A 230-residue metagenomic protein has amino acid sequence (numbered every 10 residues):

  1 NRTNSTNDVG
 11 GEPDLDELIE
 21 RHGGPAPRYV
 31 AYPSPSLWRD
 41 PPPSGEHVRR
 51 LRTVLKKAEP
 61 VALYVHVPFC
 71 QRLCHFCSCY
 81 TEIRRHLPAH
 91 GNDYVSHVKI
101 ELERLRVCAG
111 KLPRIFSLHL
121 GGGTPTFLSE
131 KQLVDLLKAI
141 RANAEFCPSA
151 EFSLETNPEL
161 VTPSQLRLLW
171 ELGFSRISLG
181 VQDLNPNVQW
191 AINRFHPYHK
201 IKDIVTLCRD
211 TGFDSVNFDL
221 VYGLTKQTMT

Functional and structural regions predicted by a protein language model:
N1-A62: Flexible, acidic/Gly-rich N-terminal and inter-domain linker regions that tether and position cofactor-handling modules
V54-K57, P68, L112, F146: Short, flexible hinge/linker loops that cap or flank conserved catalytic cores
A58, Y64, R209-T211: Alpha-helical hydrophobic/aromatic positions enriched in membrane-embedded helices and signal peptides
E59-P60, Q71, I115: A structure-centric signal for secondary-structure junctions around beta-strands
A62, H75, F152: Divalent metal-dependent hydrolysis catalytic cores, especially in the metallo-beta-lactamase
L63-V65, L179: Short beta-strand motif preference
V65-T81: Local cysteine-cluster metal-coordination motifs and their immediate loop/turn environment, predominantly Fe-S cluster
T81-T230: Conserved non-cysteine loop/helix-boundary elements of the Radical SAM core domain that shape
